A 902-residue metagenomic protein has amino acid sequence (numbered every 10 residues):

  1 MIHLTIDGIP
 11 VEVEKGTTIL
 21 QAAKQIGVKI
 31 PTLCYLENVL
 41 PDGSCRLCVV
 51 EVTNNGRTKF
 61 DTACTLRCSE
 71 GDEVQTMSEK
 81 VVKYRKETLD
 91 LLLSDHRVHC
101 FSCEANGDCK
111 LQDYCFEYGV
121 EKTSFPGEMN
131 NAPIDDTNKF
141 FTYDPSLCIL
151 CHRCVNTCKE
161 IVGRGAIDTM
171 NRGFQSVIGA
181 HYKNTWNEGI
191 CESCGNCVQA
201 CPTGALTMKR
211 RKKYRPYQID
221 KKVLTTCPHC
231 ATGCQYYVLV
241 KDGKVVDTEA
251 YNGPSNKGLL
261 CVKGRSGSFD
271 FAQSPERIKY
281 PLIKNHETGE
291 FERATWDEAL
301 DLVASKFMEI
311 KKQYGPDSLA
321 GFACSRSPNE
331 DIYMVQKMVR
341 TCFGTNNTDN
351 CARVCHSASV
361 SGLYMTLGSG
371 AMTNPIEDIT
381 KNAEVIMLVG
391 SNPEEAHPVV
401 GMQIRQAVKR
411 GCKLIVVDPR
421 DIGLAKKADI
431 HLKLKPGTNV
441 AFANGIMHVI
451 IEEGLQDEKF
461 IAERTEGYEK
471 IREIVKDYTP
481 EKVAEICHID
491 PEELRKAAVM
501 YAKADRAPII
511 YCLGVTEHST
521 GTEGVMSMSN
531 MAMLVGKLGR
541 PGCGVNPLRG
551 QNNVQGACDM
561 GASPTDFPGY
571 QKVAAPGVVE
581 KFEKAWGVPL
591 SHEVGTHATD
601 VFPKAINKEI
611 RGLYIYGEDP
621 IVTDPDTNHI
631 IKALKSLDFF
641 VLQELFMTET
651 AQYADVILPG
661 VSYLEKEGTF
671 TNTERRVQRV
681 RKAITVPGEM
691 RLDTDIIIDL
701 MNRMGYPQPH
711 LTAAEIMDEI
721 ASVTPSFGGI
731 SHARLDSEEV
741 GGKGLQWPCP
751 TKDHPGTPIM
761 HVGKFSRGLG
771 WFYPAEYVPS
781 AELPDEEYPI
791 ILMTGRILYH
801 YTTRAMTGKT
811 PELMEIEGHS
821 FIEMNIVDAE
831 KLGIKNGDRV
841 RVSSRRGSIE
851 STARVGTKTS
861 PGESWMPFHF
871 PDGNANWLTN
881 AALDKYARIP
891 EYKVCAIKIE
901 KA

Functional and structural regions predicted by a protein language model:
M1-E12, G16-T17, K24, N54-R57 (+8 more regions): N-terminal export/assembly segments and adjacent metallocofactor-ligating motifs of anaerobic energy-metabolism
T5, E70-T76, K183, K426-L434 (+4 more regions): Short beta-alpha connecting loops at secondary-structure transitions that line or flank enzyme active sites
V11-E70, K83: N-terminal cofactor/phosphate-binding cores enriched in small/glycine residues, especially glycine-rich loops such as
N54, F60, R420-G423, F646-R681: Flexible glycine/proline-rich, aromatic-decorated loop/lid segments
V98-G127, N285-R293, L455-P491, P568 (+7 more regions): N-terminal leader/propeptide and maturation segments of large enzyme subunits in energy/redox metabolism and hydrolases
Y501-P603, D753, G763-L769, G795: A glycine-rich, hydrophobic/aromatic-adjacent loop/helix-cap motif
L548, Q555-P564, K581, A713-E812: Long, low-complexity segments enriched in small/aliphatic residues
P687-E689, D693-L745, C749, E787 (+2 more regions): Long, contiguous, secondary-structure-rich segments that constitute the structural scaffold of globular domains
